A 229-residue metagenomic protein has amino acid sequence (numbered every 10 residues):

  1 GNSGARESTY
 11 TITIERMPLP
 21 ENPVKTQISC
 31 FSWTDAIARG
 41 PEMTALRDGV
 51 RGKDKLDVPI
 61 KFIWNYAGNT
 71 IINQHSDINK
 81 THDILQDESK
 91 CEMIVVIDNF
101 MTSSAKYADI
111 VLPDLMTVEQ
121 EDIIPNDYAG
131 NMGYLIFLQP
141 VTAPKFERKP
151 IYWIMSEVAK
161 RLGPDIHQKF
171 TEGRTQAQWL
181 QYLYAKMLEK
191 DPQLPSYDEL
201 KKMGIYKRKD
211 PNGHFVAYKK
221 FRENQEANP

Functional and structural regions predicted by a protein language model:
G1-Y107, M116, I123, K209-P229: Extended redox/cofactor-interaction regions of prokaryotic respiratory oxidoreductases
G52, D127, Y134, P192-P195: Short, functionally important structural connectors and interaction interfaces within domains
K53, T70-Q74, Y128, P140-K149: Hydrophobic alpha-helical scaffolding
P59-W64, G130-P140: Short acidic (Asp/Glu) and glycine-rich catalytic loops that position anionic groups and cofactors
D87, I110-T117, E157-Q168: Short, well-ordered loop/turn and helix-capping segments at boundaries between secondary-structure elements and domains
S103-F137: Flexible glycine/proline-rich, aromatic-decorated loop/lid segments
I136-K220: Long, C-terminal catalytic modules of enzymes
